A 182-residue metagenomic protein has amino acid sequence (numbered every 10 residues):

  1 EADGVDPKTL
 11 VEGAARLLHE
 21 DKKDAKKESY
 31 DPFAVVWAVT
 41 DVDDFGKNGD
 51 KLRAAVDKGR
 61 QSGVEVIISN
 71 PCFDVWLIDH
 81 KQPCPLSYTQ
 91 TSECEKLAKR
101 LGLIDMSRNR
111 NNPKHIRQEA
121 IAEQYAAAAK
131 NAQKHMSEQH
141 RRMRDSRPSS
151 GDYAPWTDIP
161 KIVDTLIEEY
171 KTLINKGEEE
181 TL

Functional and structural regions predicted by a protein language model:
E1-E20: Domain-level signal for Mg2+-assisted phosphodiester chemistry and nucleotide/NA-binding surfaces in nucleic-acid
E20-W37, V42-L182: C-terminal accessory helical subdomains adjacent to catalytic cores in phosphodiester- and nucleotide-handling enzymes
